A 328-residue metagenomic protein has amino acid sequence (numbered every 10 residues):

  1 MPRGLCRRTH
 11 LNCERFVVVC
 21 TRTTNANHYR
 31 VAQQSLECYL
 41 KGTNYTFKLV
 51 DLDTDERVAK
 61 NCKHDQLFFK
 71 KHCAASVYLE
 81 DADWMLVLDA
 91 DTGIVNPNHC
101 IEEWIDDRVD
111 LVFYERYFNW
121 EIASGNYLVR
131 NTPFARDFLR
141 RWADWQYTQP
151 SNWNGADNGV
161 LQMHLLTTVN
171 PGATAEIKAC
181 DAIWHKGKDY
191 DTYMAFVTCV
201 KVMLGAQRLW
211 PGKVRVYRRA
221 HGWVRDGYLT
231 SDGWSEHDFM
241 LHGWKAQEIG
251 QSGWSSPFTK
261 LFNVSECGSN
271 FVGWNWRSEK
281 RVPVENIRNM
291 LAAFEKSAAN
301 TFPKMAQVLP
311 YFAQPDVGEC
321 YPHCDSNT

Functional and structural regions predicted by a protein language model:
M1-A82, P133, S278-T328: N-terminal anchoring/stem segment of glycosyltransferases
T9-C13, L79-E80, W104-D107, F118-I122 (+1 more regions): Extracellular/periplasmic catalytic domains that process cell-envelope and extracellular macromolecules
Y29-S35, L52-D53, H99-C100, G125-Y127 (+3 more regions): Short coil/turn segments at secondary-structure boundaries
E37, K41, S76-E80, E102 (+3 more regions): Amphipathic alpha-helical interaction motifs in eukaryotic regulatory proteins
C73, F134-T328: Catalytic core and acceptor-binding pocket of nucleotide-sugar-dependent glycosyltransferases
M85: Short aromatic/hydrophobic "clamp" motif used to bind/position activated sugar donors
L88-A90: Catalytic metal- and UDP-sugar-binding loop of GT-A-like glycosyltransferases, i.e., residues flanking the conserved
T92-P133, D137: Conserved donor-nucleotide/metal-binding helix-loop-beta segment in metal-dependent transferases, i.e., the alpha-helix
